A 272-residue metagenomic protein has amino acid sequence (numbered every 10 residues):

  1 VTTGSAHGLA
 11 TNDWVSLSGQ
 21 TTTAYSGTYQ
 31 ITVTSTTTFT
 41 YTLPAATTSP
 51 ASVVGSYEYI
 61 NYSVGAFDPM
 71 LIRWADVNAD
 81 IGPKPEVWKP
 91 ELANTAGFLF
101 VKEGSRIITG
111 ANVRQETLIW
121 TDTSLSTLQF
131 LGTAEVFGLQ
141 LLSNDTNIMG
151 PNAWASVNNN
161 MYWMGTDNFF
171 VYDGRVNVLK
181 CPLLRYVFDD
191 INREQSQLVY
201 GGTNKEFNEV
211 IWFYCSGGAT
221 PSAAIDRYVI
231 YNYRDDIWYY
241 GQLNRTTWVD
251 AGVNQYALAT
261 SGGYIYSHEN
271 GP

Functional and structural regions predicted by a protein language model:
V1-Y59: Small/polar beta-strand repeat architecture
S26, A75, K180-L184: Short Trp-Ser/Thr-centered turn/loop motifs at beta-strand boundaries
T48, V53, T95, L99 (+1 more regions): Short stretches within intrinsically disordered, low-complexity N-terminal or propeptide regions
I60-I72, E86, E91-G97, R245 (+1 more regions): Beta-propeller domains
I60-M70, W74, R106, S216-A223: Short, conserved, GDST-rich strand-edge loop motifs in beta-rich repeat architectures
D68-N78, R227-Y233: Beta-propeller blade signature
V77-L92, T127-G138: Per-blade loop-tip surfaces of WD-repeat and WD-like beta-propellers in eukaryotic adaptors/scaffolds
K102-P272: Beta-sheet-dominated scaffold domains
